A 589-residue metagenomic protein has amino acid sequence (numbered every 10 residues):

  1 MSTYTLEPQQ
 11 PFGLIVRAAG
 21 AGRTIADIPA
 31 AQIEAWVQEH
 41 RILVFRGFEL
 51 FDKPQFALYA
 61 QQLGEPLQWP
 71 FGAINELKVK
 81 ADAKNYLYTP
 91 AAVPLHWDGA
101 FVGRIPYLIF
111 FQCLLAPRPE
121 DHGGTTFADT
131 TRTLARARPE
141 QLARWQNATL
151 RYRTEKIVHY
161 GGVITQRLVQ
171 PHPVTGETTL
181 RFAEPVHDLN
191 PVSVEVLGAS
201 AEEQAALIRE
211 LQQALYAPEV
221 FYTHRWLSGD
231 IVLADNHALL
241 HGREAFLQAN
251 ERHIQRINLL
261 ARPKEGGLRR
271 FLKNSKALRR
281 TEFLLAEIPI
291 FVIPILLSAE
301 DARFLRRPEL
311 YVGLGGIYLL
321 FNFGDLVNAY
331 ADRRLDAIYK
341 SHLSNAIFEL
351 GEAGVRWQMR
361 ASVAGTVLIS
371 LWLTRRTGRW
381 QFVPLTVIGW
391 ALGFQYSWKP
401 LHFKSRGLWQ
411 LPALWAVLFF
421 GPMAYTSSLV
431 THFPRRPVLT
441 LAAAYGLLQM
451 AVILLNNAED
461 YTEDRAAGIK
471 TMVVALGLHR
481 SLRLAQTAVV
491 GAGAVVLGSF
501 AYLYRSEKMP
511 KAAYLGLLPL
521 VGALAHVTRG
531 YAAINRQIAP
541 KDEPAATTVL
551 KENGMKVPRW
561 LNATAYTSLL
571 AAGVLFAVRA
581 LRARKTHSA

Functional and structural regions predicted by a protein language model:
S2-S228, H237-G266: Non-heme Fe(II) oxygenase catalytic core, chiefly the N-lobe of the double-stranded beta-helix
I288-P294, L411-S427, V474-L478, P544-L569: Small-residue-rich segments of transmembrane alpha-helices in multi-pass membrane proteins, especially helix faces
P289-V327, V383-F394, P434-L455: Membrane-embedded alpha-helical segments that form the functional core of polytopic membrane enzymes, especially those
P294-L314, I369-F382, M423-L441, G498-K511 (+1 more regions): Helix-coil boundary and interhelical linker segments in multi-pass alpha-helical membrane proteins
G316-N345, F394, A451-V473: Acidic (Asp/Glu-rich) catalytic motifs at the cytosolic membrane interface
R333-P384, I469-E507: Multi-pass membrane catalytic core of lipid/isoprenoid biosynthesis enzymes
N345-F433: Intramembrane alpha-helical segments
Y502-A589: Extended hydrophobic alpha-helices typical of membrane-associated regions
